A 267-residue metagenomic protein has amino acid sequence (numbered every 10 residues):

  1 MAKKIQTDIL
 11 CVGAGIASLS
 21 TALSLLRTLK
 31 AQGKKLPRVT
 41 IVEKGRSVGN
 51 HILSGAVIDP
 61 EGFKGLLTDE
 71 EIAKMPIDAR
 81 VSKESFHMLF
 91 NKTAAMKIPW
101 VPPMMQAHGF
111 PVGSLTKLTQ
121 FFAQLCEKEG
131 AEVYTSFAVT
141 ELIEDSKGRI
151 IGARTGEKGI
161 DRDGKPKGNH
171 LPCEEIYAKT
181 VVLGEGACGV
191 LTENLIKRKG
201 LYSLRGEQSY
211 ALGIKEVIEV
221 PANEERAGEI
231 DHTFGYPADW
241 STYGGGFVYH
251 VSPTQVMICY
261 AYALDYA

Functional and structural regions predicted by a protein language model:
Q6, K97, C173-Y177: Well-ordered beta-strand positions in beta-sheet-rich domains
T7-T40: N-terminal Rossmann-like FAD-binding beta1-loop-alpha1 element of flavoenzymes
D8-I9, R38-G49, A178-L183: Extended hydrophobic secondary-structure segments that form protein cores and membrane-embedded regions
A17, S47, C188: Conserved Rossmann-like nucleotide-cofactor binding loop
S20-S24, K117-F121, G213: Short amphipathic alpha-helical face segments that pack within enzyme cores and frequently flank/anchor catalytic
S24, K34, L125-A267: Predominantly flavin-linked oxidoreductase catalytic cores and closely associated redox partners
T28, L36-P37, K44-K92: N-terminal FAD cofactor-binding segment of flavoenzymes
M104-E127, Y134, A267: Short beta-strand to alpha-helix junction loop
